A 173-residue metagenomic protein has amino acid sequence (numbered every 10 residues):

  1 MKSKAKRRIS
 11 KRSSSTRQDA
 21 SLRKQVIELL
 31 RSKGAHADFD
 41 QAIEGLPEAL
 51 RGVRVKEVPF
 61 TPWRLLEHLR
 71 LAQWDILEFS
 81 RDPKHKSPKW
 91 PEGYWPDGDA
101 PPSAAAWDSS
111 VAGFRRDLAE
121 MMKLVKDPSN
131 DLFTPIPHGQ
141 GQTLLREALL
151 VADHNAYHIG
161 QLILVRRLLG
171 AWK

Functional and structural regions predicted by a protein language model:
K2-S13, R17-H36, D40-I43, E48-D97 (+1 more regions): Short, contiguous alpha-helical
D97-P135, R146-V151: Acidic/histidine-rich alpha-helical segments that form the ligand environment of transition-metal centers
